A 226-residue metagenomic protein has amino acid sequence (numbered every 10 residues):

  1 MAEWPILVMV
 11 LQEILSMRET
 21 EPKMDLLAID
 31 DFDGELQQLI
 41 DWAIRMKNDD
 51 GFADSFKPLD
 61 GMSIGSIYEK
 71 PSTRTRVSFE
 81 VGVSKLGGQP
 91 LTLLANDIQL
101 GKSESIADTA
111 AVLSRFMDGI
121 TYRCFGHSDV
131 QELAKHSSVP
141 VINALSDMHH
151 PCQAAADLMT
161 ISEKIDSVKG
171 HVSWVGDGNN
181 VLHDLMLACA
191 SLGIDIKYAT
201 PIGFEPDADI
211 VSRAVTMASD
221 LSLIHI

Functional and structural regions predicted by a protein language model:
M1-S16: One-carbon transfer enzymes
M17-V77, V81: Positively charged, low-complexity intrinsically disordered leader regions
S63, Y68-R115: Active-site cofactor/substrate anionic-group-binding motifs, chiefly glycine- and Lys/Arg-rich phosphate-binding loops
E69-V81, I165-S222: Glycine-rich phosphate/diphosphate-binding loop of Rossmann-like nucleotide-binding domains
L86, F116, H136-S137, L192: Short, structured coil segments at secondary-structure junctions
N96-I98, L145-H150, P201-F204: Short, acidic/turn-prone active-site loops that include or flank metal/cofactor- and phosphate-binding residues
A110-A111, D118-A188: Anion-binding alpha/beta catalytic cores of soluble intermediary-metabolism enzymes, centered on
I224-I226: Conserved small/polar residues in nucleotide/adenosyl-binding loops
